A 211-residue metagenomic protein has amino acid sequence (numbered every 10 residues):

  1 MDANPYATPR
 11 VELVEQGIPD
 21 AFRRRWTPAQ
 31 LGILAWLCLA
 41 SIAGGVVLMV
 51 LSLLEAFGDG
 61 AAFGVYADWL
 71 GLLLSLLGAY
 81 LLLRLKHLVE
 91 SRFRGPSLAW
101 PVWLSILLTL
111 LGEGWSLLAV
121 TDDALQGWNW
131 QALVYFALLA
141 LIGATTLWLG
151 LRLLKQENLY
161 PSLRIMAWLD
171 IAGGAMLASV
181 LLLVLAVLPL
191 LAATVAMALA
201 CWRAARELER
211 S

Functional and structural regions predicted by a protein language model:
M1-I18: Short acidic, low-complexity intrinsically disordered linear motifs used for protein-protein interactions
P19-S211: Hydrophobic, aromatic-enriched alpha-helical segments typical of multi-pass transmembrane helices
